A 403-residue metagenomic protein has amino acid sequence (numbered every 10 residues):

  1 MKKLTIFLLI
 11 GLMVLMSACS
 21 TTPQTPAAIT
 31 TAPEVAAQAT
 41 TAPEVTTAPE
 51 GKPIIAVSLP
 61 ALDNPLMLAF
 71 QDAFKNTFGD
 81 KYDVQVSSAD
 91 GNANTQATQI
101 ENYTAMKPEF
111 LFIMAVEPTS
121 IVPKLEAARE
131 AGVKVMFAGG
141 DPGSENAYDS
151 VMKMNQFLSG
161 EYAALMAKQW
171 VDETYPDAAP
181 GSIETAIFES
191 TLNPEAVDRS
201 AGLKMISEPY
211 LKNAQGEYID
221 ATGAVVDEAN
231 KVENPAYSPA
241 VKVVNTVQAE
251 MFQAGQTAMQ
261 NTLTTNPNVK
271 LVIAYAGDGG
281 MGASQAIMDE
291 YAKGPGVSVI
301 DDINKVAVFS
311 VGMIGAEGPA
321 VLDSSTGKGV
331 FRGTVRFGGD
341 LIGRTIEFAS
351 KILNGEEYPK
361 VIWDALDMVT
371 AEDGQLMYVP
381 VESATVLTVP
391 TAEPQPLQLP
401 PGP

Functional and structural regions predicted by a protein language model:
M1-I6, I10: Positively charged n-region of N-terminal signal peptides that target proteins for export
L12-M13, T265: Residue-level signal for mature regions of secreted extracellular proteins and peptides
L15-A18: C-terminal motif of bacterial Sec signal peptides marking the signal peptidase cleavage site
S20-P403: A residue-level marker of the well-folded mature domains of exported/periplasmic proteins
